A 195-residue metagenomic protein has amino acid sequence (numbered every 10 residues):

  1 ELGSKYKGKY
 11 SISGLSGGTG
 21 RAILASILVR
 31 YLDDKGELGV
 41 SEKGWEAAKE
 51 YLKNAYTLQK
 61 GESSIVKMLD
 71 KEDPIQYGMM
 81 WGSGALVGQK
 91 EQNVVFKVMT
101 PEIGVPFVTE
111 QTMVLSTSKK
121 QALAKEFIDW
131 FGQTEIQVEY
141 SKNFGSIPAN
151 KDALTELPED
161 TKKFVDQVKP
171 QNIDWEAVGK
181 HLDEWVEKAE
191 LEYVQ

Functional and structural regions predicted by a protein language model:
E1-M68: Extracytoplasmic ligand-binding site segments that recognize negatively charged/polar headgroups
L2, L24-L28, K49, V66 (+6 more regions): Non-transmembrane alpha-helical segments in soluble domains of secreted/periplasmic/extracellular proteins
Y6-K9, K71-M79: Alpha-to-beta junction loops
A47-L52, Q59, Q92-S116: Periplasmic-binding protein-like
M68-D73, V114: Hydrophobic residues within well-ordered alpha-helices
Q76-V95: A ligand-binding cleft/hinge motif common to bilobed small-molecule-binding domains
V105-P106, E110-I173: Mature extracytoplasmic/periplasmic domains
L157-Q195: Extracellular/periplasmic bilobal clamshell ligand-binding domains
